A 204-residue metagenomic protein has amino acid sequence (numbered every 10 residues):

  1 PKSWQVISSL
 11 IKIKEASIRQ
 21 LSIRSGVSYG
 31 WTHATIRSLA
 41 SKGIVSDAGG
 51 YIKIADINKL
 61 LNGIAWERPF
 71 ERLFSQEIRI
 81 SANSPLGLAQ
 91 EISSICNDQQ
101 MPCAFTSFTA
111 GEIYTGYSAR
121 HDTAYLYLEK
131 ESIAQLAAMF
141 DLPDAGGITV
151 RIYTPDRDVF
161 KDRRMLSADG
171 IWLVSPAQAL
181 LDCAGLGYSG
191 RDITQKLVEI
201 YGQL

Functional and structural regions predicted by a protein language model:
P1-S3, S17, G50-F70: Short, cationic-aromatic polyanion-contact patches
Q5-I13: Short amphipathic alpha-helical elements of helix-turn-helix/winged-helix folds
K14-R24: Short acidic, hydrophobic short linear motifs in intrinsically disordered regions
T32, I36-L39: Helix-turn-helix DNA-binding helix
A40-G50: A short, conserved structural fragment
R72-D156: Short gly/ser-rich loop at a beta-strand->alpha-helix junction or flexible surface loop bordering the NTP-binding
A134-L204: Hydrophobic alpha-helical interaction segments
